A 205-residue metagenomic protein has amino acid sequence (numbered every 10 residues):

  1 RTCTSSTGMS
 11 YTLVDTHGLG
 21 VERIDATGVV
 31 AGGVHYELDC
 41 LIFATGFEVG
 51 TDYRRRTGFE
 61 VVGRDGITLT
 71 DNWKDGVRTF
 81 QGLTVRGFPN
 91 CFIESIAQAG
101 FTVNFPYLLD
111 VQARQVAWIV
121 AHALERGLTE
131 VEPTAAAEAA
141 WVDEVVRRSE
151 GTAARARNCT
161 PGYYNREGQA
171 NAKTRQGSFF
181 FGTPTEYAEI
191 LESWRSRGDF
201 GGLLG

Functional and structural regions predicted by a protein language model:
R1-T7: Conserved redox-cofactor binding core of oxidoreductases
S5, V34-H35, T84: Structural alpha-helical scaffold elements that stabilize or flank donor/cofactor-binding regions in carbohydrate
Y11-H35: A conserved short coil-to-beta-strand element within the FAD-binding core of flavoproteins
L13-H17, E22, R54, L69-D71 (+1 more regions): Acidic/polar loop patches that form or flank catalytic/metal-binding clefts of enzymes that bind anionic ligands
V29, Y36-E48: Short hydrophobic core segments
E48-T102: Glycine-rich loop(s) and the adjacent beta-strand/alpha-helix scaffold that form part
R78-T79, N90-G205: C-terminal, flexible cofactor-proximal segment of oxidoreductases
